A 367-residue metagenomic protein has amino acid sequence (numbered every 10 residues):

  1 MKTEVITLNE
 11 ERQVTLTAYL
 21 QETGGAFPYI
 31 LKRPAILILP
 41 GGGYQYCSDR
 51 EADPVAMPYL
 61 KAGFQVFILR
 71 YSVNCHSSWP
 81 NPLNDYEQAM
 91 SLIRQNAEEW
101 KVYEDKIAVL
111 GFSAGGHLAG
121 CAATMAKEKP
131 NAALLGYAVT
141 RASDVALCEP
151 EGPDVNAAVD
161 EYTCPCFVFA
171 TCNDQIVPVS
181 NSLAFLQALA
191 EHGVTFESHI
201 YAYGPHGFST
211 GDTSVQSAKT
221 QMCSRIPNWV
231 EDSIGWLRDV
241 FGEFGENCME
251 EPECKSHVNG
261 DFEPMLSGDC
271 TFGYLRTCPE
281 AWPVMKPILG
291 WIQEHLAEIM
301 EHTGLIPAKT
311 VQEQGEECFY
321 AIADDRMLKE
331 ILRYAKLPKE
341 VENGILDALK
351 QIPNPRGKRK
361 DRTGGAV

Functional and structural regions predicted by a protein language model:
M1-L31: N-terminal cap/lid segment of alpha/beta-hydrolase-fold proteins
K32-G41: Short beta-strand element of the alpha/beta-hydrolase
S48-D49, L69-E104, C223-R225: Catalytic nucleophile-loop/oxyanion-hole region of alpha/beta-hydrolase and closely related hydrolase-like folds
D49-F67: Short amphipathic alpha-helix adjacent to the substrate-entry channel of hydrolases
Q88-V155: Primarily recognizes the serine-hydrolase "nucleophile elbow" in alpha/beta-hydrolase and SGNH/GDSL folds
Y162, V168-A170, D174: Short beta-strand/loop motif that positions the catalytic acidic residue of the alpha/beta-hydrolase fold
Q175-A184: Conserved alpha/beta-hydrolase "acid-adjacent" motif
H192-G260: C-terminal catalytic histidine-bearing segment of alpha/beta-hydrolase fold enzymes
